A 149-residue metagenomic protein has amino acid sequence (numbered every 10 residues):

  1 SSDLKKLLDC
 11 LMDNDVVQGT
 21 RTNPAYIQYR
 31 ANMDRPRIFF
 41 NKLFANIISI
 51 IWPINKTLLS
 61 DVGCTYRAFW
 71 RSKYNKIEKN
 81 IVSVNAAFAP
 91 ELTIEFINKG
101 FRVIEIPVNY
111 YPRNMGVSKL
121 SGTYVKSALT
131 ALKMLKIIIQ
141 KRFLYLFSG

Functional and structural regions predicted by a protein language model:
S1-V82, A86, R113-V125, L129: Acceptor/aglycone-binding surface of glycosyltransferases and processive sugar-polymer synthases
R21, N46-W52, I97-K99, L135-K141: Short C-terminal domain-edge/linker segments immediately following a structured domain
T57, N80-V84, T93-Y111: Catalytic donor-sugar/metal-binding loop of nucleotide-sugar-dependent glycosyltransferases
A89: Short-chain dehydrogenase/reductase
K99-G149: C-terminal catalytic/acceptor-binding lobe
